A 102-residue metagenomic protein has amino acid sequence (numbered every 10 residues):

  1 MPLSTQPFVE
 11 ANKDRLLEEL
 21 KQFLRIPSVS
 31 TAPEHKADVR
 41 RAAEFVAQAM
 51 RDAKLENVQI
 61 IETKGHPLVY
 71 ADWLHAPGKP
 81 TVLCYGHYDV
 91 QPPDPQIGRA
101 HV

Functional and structural regions predicted by a protein language model:
P2-R99: Acidic/His- and Gly-rich active-site-bordering loop/insert found across diverse amide/peptide-bond hydrolases
